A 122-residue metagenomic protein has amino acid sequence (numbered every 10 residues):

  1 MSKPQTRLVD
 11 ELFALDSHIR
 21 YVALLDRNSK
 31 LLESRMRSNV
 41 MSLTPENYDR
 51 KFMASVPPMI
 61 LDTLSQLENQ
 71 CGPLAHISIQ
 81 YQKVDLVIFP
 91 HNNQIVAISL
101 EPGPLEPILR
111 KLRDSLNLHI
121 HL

Functional and structural regions predicted by a protein language model:
M1-L122: Non-catalytic interaction/Regulatory regions outside core domains
